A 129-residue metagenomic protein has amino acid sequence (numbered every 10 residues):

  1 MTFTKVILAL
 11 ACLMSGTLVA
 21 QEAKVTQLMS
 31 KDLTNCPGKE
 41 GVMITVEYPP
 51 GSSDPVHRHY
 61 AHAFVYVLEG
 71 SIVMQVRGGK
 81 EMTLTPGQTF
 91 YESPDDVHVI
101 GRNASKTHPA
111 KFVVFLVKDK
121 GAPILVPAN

Functional and structural regions predicted by a protein language model:
T2-L8, C12-V42, Q75, F90-Y91 (+2 more regions): A short, N-terminal "cap"/entry segment at the start of jelly-roll beta-barrel domains of the cupin/DSBH fold
M29-A61: N-terminal targeting signals for Sec/Tat export/insertion, comprising classic cleavable signal peptides
L33-P37, Y48-P49, G78-D95: Short acidic-glycine-tyrosine-enriched beta hairpin
G38, R58, Y66, T83 (+1 more regions): Extracellular/periplasmic catalytic domains that process cell-envelope and extracellular macromolecules
E40-M43, H62, G79, D95 (+1 more regions): Extracytoplasmic
S53-P55, V73, F90, P94-N103: Histidine-centered metal-chelating micro-motifs
H59-G79, P86-Q88: Glycine- and acidic-residue-biased ligand/ion/polar-headgroup-sensing regions
E81, D96-A122: Ligand-binding loop in jelly-roll beta-barrel domains
